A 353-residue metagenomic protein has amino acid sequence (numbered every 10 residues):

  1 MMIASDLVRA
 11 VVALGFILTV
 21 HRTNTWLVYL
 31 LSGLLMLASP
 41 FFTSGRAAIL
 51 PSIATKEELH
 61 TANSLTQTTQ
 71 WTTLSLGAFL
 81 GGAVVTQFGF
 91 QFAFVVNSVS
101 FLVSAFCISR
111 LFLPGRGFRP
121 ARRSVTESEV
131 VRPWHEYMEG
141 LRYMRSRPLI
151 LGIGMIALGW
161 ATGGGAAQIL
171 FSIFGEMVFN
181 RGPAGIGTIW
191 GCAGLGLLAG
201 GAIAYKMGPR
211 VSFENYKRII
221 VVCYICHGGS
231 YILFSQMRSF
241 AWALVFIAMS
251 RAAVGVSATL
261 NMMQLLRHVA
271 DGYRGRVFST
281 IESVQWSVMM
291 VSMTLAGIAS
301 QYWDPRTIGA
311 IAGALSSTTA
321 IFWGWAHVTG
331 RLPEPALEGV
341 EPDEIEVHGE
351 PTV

Functional and structural regions predicted by a protein language model:
M1-V353: Alpha-helical transmembrane-bundle signature of multi-pass membrane transport and export proteins
